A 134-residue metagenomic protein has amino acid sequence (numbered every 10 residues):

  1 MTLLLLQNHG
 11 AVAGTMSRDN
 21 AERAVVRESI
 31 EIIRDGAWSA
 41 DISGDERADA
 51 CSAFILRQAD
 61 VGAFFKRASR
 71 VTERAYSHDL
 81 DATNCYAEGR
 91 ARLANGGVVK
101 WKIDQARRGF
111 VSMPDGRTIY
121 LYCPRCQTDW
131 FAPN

Functional and structural regions predicted by a protein language model:
M1-Q7: Bacterial N-terminal signal peptides
L3, N20-E22, D79-D81: Generic marker of residues within folded, mature protein domains
N8-K66: N-terminal trafficking/processing presequences and adjacent post-cleavage segments of proteins routed to secretion
M16-R27, P114-N134: C-terminal partner/receptor-binding element of secreted or periplasmic proteins
E46, L80, T118-L121: Disulfide-bonded cysteine motifs in exported proteins
A48-K102: Mature extracytoplasmic domains of secretory-pathway proteins
A94-I119: Short, compact, well-ordered microdomains
